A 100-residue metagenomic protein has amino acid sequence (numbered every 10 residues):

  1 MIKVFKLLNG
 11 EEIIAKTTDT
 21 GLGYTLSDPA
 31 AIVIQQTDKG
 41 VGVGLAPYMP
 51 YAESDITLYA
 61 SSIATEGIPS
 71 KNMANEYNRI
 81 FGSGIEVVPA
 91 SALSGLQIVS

Functional and structural regions predicted by a protein language model:
M1-S100: Conserved RNA-binding domains used in RNP assembly and mRNA/RNA metabolism
